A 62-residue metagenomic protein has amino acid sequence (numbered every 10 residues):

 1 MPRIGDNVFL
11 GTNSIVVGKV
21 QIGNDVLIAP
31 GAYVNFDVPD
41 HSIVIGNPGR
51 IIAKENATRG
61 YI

Functional and structural regions predicted by a protein language model:
M1-I52: Structural signal for interior beta-strand "rungs" in well-ordered beta-sheet cores of soluble enzyme domains
N56-I62: Terminal amphipathic alpha-helical/low-complexity segments used for targeting or macromolecular assembly
